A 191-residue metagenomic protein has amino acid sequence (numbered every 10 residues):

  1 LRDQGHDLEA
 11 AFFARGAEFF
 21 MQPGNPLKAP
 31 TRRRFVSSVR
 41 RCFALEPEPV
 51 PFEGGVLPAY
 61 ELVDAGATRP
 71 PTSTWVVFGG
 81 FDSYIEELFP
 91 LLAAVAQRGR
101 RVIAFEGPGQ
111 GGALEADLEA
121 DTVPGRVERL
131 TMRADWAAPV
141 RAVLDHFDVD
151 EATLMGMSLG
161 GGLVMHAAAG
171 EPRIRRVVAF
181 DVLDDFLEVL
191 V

Functional and structural regions predicted by a protein language model:
Q22-T68: N-terminal cap/lid segment of alpha/beta-hydrolase-fold proteins
T72-S73, T153: Alpha/beta-hydrolase fold active-site loops
W75-F147: Cap/lid segment of the alpha/beta-hydrolase catalytic domain
E106, E151-T153, R176-V178: Residue in the alpha/beta-hydrolase core beta-strand immediately N-terminal to the catalytic nucleophile
F147-S158: Alpha/beta-hydrolase fold nucleophile elbow
G156-A168: Glycine-rich nucleophile elbow surrounding the catalytic serine of serine-hydrolase chemistry
A169-V191: Hydrolase active-site cap/lid region
